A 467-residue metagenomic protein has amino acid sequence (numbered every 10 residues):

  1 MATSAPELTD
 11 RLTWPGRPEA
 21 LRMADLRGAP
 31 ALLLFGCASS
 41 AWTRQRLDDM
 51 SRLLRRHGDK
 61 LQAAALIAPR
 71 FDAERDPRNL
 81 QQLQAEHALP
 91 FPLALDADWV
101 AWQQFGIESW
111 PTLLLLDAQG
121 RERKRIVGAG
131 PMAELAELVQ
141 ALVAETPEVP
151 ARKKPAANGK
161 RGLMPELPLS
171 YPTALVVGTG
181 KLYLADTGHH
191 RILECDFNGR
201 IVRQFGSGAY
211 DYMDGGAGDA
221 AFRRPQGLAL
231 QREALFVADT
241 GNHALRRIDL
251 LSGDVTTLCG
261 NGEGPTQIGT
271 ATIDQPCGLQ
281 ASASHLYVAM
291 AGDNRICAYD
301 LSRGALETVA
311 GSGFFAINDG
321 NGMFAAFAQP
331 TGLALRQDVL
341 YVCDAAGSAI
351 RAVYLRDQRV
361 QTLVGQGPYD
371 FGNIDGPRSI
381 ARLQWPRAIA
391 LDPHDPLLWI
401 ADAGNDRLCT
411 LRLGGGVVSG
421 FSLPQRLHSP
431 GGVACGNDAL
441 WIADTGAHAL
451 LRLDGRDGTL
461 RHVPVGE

Functional and structural regions predicted by a protein language model:
M1-A24: N-terminal "domain-start" segment that seeds a small globular fold
R22-R44: Short active-site neighborhood of thiol/selenol oxidoreductases, capturing the structured segment around
S39, R44-E86: Structural microenvironment flanking redox-active thiols in thiol-disulfide oxidoreductases
Q81-S109: Short, internal strand/loop/helix patches that form the active-site neighborhood or redox-interaction surface
V100, P111-I126: A short, hydrophobic beta-strand/beta-hairpin element that forms part of a small beta-sheet core
R123-T173: Thiol-/selenol-based redox modules, centered on thioredoxin-like and closely related oxidoreductase domains
R152-T173, G199-R224, D254-C277, A305-Q329 (+5 more regions): Gly/Pro-rich loop segments of beta-rich domains
L184-G188, V237-G241, V288-G292, V342-A346 (+3 more regions): Conserved beta-strand positions in repeat-built beta-propeller and related beta-rich domains
